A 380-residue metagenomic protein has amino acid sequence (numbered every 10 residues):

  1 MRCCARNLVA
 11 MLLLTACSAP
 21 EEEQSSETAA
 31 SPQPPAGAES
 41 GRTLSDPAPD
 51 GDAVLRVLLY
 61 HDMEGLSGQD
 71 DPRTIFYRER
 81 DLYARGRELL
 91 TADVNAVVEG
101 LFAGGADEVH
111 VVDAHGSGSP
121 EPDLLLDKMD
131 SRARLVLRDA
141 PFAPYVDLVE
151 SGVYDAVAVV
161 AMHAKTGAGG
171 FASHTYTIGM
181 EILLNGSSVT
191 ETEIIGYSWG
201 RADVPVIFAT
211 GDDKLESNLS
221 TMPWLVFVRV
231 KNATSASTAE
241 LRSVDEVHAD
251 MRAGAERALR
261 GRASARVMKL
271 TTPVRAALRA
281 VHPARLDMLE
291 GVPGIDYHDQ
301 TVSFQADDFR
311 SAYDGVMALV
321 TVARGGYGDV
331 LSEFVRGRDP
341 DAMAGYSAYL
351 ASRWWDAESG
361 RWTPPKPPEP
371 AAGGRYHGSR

Functional and structural regions predicted by a protein language model:
R2-A10: Sec-dependent signal peptide recognition, specifically the positively charged N-region followed immediately by
T15-A16: C-terminal motif of bacterial Sec signal peptides marking the signal peptidase cleavage site
A19-A30: Bacterial Sec signal peptide processing site at the extreme N-terminus
P35-A53, L89, V98, F102 (+2 more regions): Cofactor-binding active-site loop characterized by glycine-rich and histidine/acidic residues
G37, T43-L44, D81-V112, G118-P122 (+1 more regions): Alpha/propeptide regions of enzymes that mature by internal proteolysis
G41-S45, G51-A53, V109, G254 (+1 more regions): C-terminal accessory domains and tails appended to enzymatic cores
R56-L58, S67-R73, Y77, D81 (+6 more regions): Active-site histidine-anchored catalytic micro-motif
S188-V292: Glycine-rich, Lys/Arg-enriched anion-binding loops that position phosphate/diphosphate groups for phosphoryl
